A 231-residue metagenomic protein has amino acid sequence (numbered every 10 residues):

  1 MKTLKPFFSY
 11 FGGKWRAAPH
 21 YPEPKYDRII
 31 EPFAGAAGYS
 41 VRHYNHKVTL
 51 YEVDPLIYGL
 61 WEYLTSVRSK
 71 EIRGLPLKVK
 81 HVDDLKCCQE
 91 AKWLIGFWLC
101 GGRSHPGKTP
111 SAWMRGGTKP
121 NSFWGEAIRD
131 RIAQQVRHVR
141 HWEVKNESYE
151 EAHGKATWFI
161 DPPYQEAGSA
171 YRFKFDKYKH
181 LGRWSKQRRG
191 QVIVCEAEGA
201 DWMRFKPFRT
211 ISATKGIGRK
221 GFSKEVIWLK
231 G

Functional and structural regions predicted by a protein language model:
M1-H43: S-adenosyl-L-methionine
W15, A36-S40, D54-Y58, L99-G102 (+3 more regions): Short, solvent-exposed loop/turn segments at secondary-structure junctions
K25-I29, H46-V48, H138-W142, K186-V192: Short active-site oxyanion
I30, N45-Y51, K155-W158, W202-G216: Active-site regions of enzymes building and remodeling cell-envelope glycoconjugates
E31-A34, Y51-V53, K145-E147, I160-P163 (+2 more regions): Short His-Asn-centered micro-motif
H46-E143: Class I S-adenosyl-L-methionine-dependent methyltransferase module
E143-F175: Active-site segment flanking the S-adenosylmethionine/decSAM binding pocket in AdoMet-dependent transferases
R172-G231: Long, positively charged, glycine-interspersed low-complexity recognition regions
